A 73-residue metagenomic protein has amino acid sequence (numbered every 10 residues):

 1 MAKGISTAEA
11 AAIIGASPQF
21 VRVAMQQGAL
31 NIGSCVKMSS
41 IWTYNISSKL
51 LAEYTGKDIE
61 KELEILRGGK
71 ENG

Functional and structural regions predicted by a protein language model:
M1-V23: Polyanion-binding surface elements
S6, Y44-S47: Helix N-cap / beta->alpha transition motif
G15-N45, A52: Major-groove DNA-recognition helix of helix-turn-helix-type DNA-binding domains
S48-G73: A short, Lys/Arg-enriched interface patch at domain edges and termini
